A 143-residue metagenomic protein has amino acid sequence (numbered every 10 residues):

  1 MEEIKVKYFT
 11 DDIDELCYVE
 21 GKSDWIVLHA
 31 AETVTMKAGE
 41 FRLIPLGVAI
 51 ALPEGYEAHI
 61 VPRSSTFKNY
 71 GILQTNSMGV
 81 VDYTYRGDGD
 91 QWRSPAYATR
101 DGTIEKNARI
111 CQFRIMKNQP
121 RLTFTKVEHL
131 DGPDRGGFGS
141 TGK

Functional and structural regions predicted by a protein language model:
M1-K143: DUTPase catalytic domain/fold
